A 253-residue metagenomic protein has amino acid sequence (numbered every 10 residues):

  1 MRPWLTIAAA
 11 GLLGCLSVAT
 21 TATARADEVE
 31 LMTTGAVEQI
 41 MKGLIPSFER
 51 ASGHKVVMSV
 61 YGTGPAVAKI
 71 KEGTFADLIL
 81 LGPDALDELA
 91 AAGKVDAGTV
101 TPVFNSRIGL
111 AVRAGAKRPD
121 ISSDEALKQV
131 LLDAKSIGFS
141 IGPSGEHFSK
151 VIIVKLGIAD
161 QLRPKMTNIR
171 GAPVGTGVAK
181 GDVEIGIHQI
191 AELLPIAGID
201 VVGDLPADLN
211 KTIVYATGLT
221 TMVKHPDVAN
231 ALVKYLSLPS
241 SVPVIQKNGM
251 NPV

Functional and structural regions predicted by a protein language model:
M1-W4: Positively charged n-region of N-terminal signal peptides that target proteins for export
T6-A19: Bacterial N-terminal signal peptides
A22-G64, A68-T74, L80-G93, T99-S106 (+1 more regions): Exported/periplasmic ABC-transporter solute-binding proteins
